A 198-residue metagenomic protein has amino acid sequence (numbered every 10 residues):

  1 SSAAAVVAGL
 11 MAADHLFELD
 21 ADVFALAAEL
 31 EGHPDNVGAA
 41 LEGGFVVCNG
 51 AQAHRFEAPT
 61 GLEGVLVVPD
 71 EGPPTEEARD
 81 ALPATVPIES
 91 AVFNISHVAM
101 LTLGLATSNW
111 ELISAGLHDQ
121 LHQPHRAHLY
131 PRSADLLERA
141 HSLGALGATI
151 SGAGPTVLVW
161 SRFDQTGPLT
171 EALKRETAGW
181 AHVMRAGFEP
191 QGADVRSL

Functional and structural regions predicted by a protein language model:
S1-A4, A8, G32, L62 (+7 more regions): Conserved active-site and cofactor/substrate-binding residues in soluble primary-metabolism enzymes
S1-D20, G43: DPxDG-like acidic metal-binding loop motif
A12-L26, T166-L169: Phosphate-handling active-site elements
E18-E63, H128, A134, A140 (+3 more regions): Alpha/beta catalytic cores of group-transfer enzymes, especially the acyltransferase/condensing modules of polyketide
E63-P69, G187: Short amphipathic
V68-H128: Active-site rim beta-loop-alpha module in soluble metabolic enzymes
L105-L198: Glycine-rich, charge-dense phosphate/pyrophosphate-binding loop(s) and the adjacent flexible "lid"/catalytic subdomain
